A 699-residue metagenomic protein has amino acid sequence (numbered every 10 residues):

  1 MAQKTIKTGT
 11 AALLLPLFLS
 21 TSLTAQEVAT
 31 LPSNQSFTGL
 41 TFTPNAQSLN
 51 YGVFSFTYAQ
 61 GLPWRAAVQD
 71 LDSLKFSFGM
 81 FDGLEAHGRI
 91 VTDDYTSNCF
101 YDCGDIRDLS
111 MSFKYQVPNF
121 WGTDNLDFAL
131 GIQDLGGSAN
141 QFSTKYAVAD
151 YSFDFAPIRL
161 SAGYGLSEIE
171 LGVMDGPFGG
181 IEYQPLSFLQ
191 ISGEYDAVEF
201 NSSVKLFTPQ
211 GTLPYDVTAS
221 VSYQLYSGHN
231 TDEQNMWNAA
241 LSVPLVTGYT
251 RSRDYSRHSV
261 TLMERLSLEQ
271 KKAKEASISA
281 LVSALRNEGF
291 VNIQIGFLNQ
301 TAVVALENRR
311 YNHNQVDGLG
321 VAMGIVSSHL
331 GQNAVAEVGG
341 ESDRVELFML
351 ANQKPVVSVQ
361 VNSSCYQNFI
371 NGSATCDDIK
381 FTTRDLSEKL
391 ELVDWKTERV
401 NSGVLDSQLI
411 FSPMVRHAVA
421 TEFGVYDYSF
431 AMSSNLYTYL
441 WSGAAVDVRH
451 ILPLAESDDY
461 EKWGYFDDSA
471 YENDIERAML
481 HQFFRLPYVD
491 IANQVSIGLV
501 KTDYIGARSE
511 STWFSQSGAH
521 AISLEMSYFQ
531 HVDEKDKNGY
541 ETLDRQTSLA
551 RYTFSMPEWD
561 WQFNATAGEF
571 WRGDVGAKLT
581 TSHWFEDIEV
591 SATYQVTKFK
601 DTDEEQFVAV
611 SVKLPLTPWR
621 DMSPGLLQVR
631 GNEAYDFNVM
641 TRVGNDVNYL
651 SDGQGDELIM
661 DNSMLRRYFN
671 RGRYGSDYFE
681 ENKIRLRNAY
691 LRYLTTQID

Functional and structural regions predicted by a protein language model:
A2-A11: Bacterial N-terminal signal peptides that target proteins for export
A11-S20: Bacterial N-terminal signal peptides
Q26-Q141, S152-A156, L166, V204-L206 (+9 more regions): Transmembrane beta-barrel domains of Gram-negative outer membranes and organellar outer membranes
E27-P32, F37-G39, F188, S192 (+8 more regions): Flexible, glycine-rich linker and terminal segments associated with outer-membrane beta-barrel/transport systems
Q47, D72-G83, I106-W121, L130 (+11 more regions): Feature captures outer-membrane beta-barrel proteins of Gram-negative bacteria and organelles
G52-P63, L84-D94, N98, N125-G136 (+11 more regions): Transmembrane beta-strand segments that form the barrel wall of outer-membrane beta-barrel proteins
F54-Y58, Q300-N308: Short, aliphatic-rich beta-strand segments
A67-Q69, N98-C103, Q141-S143, L171-G176 (+8 more regions): Outer-membrane beta-barrel translocator domains and adjoining extracellular loop/strand segments of Gram-negative
